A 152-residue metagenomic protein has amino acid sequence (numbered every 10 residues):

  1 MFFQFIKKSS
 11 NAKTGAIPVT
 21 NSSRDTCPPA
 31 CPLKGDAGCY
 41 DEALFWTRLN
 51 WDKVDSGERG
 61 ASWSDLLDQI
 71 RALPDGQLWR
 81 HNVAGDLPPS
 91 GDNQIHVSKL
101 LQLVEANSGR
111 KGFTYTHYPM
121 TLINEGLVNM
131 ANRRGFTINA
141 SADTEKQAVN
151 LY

Functional and structural regions predicted by a protein language model:
M1-Y152: Class I S-adenosyl-L-methionine
